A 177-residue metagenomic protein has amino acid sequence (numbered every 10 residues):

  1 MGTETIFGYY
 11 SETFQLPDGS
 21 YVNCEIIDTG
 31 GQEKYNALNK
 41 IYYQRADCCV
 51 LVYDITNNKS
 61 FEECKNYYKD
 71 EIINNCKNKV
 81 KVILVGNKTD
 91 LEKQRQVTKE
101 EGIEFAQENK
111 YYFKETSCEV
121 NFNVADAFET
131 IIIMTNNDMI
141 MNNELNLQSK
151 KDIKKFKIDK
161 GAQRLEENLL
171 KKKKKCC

Functional and structural regions predicted by a protein language model:
M1-L145, L169-L170, K175-C177: TRAFAC-class small GTPase G-domain
E144-G161: Post-kinase regulatory C-tail/linker adjacent to protein kinase catalytic domains
I158-L170: Short linear motifs in low-complexity, proline-biased tails and propeptides
